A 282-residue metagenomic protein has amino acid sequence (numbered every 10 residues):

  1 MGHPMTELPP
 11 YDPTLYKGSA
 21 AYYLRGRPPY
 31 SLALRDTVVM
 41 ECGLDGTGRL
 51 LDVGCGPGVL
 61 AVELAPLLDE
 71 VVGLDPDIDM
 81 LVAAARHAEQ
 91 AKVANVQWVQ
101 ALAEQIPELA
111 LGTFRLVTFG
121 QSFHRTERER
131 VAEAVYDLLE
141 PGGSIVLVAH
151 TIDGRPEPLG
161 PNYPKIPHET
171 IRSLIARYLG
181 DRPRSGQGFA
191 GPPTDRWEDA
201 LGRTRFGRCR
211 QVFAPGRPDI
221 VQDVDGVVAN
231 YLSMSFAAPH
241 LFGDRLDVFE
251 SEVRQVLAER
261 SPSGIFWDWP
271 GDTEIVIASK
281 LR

Functional and structural regions predicted by a protein language model:
G2-D45: Conserved class I S-adenosyl-L-methionine
R49, P57-Q105: Class I SAM-dependent methyltransferase SAM/SAH-binding core
V53: Conserved beta-strand/loop positions that form the S-adenosyl-L-methionine
P107-L116: A short acidic, Gly/Pro-enriched loop at the edge of an enzyme's catalytic core that lines a small-molecule cofactor
L116-F119, R128: A short beta-strand submotif of the Rossmann-like class I SAM-dependent methyltransferase core that lines
R125-V135: A short, conserved alpha-helix within the catalytic core of class I
Y136, E140-P218: Conserved catalytic/acceptor-binding region of the Class I
P192-R282: Conserved Class I S-adenosyl-L-methionine
